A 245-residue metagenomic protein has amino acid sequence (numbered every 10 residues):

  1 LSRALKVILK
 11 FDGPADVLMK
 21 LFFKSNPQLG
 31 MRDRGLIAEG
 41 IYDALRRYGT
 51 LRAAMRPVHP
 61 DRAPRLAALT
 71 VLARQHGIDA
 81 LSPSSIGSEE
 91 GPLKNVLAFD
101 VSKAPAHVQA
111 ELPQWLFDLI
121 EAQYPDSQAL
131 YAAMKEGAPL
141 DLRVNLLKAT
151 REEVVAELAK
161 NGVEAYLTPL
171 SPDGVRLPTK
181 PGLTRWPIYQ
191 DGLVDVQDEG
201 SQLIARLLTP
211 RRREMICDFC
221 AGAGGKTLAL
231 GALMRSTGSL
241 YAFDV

Functional and structural regions predicted by a protein language model:
L1-T184, M234: Class I Rossmann-like S-adenosyl-L-methionine
E152-V245: Rossmann-like S-adenosyl-L-methionine
